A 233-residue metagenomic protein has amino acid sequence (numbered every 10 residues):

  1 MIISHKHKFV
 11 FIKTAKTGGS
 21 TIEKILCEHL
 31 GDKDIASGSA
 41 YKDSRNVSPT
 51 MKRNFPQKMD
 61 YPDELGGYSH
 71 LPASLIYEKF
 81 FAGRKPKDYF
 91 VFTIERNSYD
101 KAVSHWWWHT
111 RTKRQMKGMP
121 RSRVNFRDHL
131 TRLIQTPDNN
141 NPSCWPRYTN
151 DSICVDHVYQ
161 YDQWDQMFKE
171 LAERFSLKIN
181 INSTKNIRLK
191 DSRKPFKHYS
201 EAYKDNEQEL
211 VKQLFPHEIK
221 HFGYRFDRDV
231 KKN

Functional and structural regions predicted by a protein language model:
M1-N233: Membrane-interface amphipathic segments in extracytoplasmic regions
